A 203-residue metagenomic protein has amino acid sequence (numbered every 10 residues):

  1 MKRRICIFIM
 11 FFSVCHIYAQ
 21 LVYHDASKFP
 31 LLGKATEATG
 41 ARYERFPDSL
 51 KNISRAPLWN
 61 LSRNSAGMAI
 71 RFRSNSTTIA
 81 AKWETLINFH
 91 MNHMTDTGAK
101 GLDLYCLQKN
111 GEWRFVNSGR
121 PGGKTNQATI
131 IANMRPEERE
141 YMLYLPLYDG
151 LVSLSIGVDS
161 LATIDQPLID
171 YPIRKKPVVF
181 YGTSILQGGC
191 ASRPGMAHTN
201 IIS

Functional and structural regions predicted by a protein language model:
M1-L21: Bacterial Sec-dependent N-terminal signal peptides
I7, N110, A162-I164, Q187 (+1 more regions): A generic structural micro-environment signature that highlights single residues at secondary-structure boundaries
M10, G33-K34, G188: Glycine-centered structural positions embedded in regular secondary structure
Y18-P177: N-terminal secretory targeting modules
K175-T199: Catalytic nucleophile-elbow at a beta strand-turn-alpha helix junction centered on a G-D-S/GDSL motif, marking
I202-S203: Catalytic cores of extracellular degradative/oxidative enzymes
